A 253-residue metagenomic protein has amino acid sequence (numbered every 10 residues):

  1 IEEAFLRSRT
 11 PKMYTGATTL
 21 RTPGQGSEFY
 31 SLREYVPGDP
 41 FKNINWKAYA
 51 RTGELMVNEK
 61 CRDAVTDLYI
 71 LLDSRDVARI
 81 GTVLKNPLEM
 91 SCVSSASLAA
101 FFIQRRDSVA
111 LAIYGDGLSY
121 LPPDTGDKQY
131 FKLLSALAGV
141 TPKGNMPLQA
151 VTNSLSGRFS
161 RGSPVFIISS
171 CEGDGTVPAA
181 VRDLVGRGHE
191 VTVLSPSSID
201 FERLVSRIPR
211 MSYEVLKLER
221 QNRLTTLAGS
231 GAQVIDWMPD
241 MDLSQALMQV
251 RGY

Functional and structural regions predicted by a protein language model:
I1-D127, P164-I168, D174-G175, A180-D183: An amphipathic, basic-hydrophobic helix/alpha-beta surface used to engage anionic, phosphate-rich ligands or surfaces
Q25, G144-L148, D174, L216-K217: A conditional alpha-helix N-cap/helix-loop micro-motif detector
K47, T141-N145, S169: Short, flexible loop segments at the rims of nucleotide/cofactor-binding pockets, characterized by
T125-S163: Von Willebrand factor
L155, F159-V165, C171-Y253: Von Willebrand factor type A / integrin I
